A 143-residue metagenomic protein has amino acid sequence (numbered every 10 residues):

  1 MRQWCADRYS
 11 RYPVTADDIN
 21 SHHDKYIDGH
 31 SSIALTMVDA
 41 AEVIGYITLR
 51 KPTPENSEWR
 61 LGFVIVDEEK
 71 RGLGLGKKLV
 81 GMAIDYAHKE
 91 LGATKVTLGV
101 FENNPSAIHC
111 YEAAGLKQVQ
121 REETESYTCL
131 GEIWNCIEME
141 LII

Functional and structural regions predicted by a protein language model:
M1-R71, V80-M82, Y86, E90 (+1 more regions): Acetyl-CoA-dependent GNAT
A40, T53, N103, C129-L130: A short beta-turn/loop motif at secondary-structure boundaries
S57, T94, N135: Residue-level signal for beta-strand positions within conserved beta-sheet cores that form or flank
R60-L61, K78, K95, S106: Amphipathic alpha-helical recognition patches that constitute DNA-binding helices
D67-G81, F101-H109, A113: Conserved glycine-rich acetyl-CoA-binding loop
K89-G99: Conserved GNAT acetyl-CoA-binding A-motif
T97-V100, E112-I133, E138: Conserved catalytic-core motifs of GNAT/GCN5-like acyltransferases
